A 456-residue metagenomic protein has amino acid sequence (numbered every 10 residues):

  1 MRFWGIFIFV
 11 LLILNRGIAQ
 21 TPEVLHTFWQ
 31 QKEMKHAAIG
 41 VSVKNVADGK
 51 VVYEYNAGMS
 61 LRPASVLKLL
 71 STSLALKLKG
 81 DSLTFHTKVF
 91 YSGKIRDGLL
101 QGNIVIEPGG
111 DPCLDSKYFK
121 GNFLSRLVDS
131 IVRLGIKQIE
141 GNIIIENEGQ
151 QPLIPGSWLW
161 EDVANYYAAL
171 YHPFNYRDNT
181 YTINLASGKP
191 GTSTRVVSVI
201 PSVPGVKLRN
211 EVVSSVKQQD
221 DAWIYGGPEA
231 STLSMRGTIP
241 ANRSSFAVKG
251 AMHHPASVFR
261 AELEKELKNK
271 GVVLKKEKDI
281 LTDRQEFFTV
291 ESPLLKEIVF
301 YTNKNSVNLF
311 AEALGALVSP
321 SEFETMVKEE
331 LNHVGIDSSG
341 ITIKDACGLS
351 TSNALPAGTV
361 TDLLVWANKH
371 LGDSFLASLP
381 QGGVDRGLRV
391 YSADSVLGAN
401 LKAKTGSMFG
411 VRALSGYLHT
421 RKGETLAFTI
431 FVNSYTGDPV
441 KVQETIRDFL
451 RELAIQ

Functional and structural regions predicted by a protein language model:
M1-V24: Bacterial Sec-dependent N-terminal signal peptides
I18-S60, D81, H86, G121 (+2 more regions): Beta-lactamase-like hydrolase cores
F28, L78-S338, I455-Q456: Conserved serine DD-peptidase/penicillin-binding transpeptidase domain and beta-lactam-recognizing active-site
A47, K189, R421: Short, ordered coil/turn segments that flank beta-strands lining enzyme active or ligand-binding pockets
G49, V66-A75, I143, F174 (+5 more regions): Residue-level preference for non-acidic, small/hydrophobic
V52-E54, V272, V290, N305 (+1 more regions): Small-residue-rich helix-loop
E54-L70, L74, L78, V299: Short active-site loop at a secondary-structure junction that contains or immediately precedes the catalytic residue(s)
M59, G110-P112, S434-T436: A generic structural motif
